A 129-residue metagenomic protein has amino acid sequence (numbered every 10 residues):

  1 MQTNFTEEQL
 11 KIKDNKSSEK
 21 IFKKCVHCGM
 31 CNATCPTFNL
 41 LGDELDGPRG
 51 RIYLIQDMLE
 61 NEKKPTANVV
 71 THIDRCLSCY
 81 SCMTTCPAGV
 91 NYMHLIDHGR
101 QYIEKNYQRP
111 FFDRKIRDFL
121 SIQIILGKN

Functional and structural regions predicted by a protein language model:
M1-I73: Ferredoxin-type iron-sulfur electron-transfer modules and their immediate structural context
K13-N15, I52-N129: Iron-sulfur-cluster electron-transfer modules
